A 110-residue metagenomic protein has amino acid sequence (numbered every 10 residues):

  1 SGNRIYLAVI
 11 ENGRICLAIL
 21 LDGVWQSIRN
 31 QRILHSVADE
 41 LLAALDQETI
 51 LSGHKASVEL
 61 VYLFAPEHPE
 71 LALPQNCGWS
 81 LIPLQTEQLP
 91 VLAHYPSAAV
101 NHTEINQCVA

Functional and structural regions predicted by a protein language model:
S1-A110: Hydrophobic/aromatic-enriched cytosolic interaction surfaces used to assemble or bind macromolecules
